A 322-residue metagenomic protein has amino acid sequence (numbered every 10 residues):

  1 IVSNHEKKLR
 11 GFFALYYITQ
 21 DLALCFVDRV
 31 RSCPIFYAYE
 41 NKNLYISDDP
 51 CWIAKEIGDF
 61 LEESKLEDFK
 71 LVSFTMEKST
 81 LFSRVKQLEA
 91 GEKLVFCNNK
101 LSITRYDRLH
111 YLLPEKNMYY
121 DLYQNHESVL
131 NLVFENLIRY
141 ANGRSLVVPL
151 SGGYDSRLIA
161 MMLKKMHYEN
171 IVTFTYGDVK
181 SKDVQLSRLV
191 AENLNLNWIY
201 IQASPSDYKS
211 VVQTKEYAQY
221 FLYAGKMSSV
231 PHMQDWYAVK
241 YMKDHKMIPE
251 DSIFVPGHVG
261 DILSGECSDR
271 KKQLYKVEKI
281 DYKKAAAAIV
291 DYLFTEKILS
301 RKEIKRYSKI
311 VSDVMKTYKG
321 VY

Functional and structural regions predicted by a protein language model:
I1-L150, D155-S206: Cysteine-centered catalytic environments shared across enzyme families
N4, K8, E56, D68-V72 (+6 more regions): Residues that form generic nucleotide/phosphate-binding pockets
R10-F13, N142-L146, Q213-S268, K309-Y322: Conserved adenosine/adenylate-binding substructure
Y37, V85-C97, R157-V172, Y208-V230 (+2 more regions): Contiguous hydrophobic segments
A54-L61, R188-L194, Q213-Y220, V239-M247 (+1 more regions): Noncatalytic linker/hinge segments flanking ATPase motor cores
V179-M242, D261-A288: ATP-dependent adenylate-handling ligase core
E266-S268, V277-Y322: Conserved glycine-rich, hydrophobic/aromatic-active-site segments that form phosphate/pyrophosphate or metal-binding
